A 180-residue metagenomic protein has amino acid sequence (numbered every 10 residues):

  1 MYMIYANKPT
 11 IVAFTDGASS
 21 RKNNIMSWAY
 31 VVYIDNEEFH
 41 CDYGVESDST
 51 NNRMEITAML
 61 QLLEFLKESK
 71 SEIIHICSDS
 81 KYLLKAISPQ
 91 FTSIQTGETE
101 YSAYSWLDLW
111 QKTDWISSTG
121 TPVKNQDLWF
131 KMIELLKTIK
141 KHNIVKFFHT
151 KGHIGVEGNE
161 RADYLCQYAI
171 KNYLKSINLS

Functional and structural regions predicted by a protein language model:
Y2-T57, Q61-K67, D163-S180: RNase H-like nuclease fold core
A18-K22, L60-E160: RNase H catalytic domain
